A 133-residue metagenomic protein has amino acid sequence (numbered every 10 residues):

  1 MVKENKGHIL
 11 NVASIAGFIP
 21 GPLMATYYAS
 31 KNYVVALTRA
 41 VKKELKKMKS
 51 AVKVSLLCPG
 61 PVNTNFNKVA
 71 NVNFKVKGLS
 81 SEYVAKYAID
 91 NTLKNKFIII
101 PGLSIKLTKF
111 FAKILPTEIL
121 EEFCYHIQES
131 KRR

Functional and structural regions predicted by a protein language model:
M1-N5: A short helix-coil junction within the Rossmann-fold of NAD(P)-dependent oxidoreductases
S14: Residue(s) in the substrate-gating loop at a strand-loop-helix junction that position the organic substrate next
I19, A40-V52: Active-site-adjacent segment of SDR/Rossmann-fold oxidoreductases
G21-A25: Active-site loop immediately N-terminal to the catalytic Tyr-X3-Lys motif of short-chain dehydrogenase/reductase
S30: Active-site helix of classical SDR
Y33-L45, L57: Hydrophobic alpha-helix immediately C-terminal to the catalytic Tyr-X-X-X-Lys motif of short-chain
L56, N73-K109: C-terminal helical subdomain
P59-V69: Short, flexible catalytic-loop segment of classical short-chain dehydrogenase/reductase
